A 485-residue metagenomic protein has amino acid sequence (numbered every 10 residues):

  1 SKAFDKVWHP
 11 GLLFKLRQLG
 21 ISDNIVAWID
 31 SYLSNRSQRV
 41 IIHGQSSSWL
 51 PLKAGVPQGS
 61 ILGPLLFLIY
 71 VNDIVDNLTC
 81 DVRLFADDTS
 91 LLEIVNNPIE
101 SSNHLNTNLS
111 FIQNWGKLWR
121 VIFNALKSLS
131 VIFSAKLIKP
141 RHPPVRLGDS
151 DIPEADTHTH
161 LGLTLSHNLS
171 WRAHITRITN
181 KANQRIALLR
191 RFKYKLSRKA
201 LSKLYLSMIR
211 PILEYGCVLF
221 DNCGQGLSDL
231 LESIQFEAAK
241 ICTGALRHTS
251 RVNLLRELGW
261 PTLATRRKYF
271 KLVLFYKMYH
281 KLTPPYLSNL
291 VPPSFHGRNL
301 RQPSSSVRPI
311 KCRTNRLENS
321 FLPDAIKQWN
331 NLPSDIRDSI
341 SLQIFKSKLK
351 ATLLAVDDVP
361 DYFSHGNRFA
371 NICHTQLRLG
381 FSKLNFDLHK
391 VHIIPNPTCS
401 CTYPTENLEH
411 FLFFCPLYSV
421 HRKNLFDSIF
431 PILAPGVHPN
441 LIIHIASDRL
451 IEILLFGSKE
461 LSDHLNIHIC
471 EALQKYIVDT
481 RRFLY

Functional and structural regions predicted by a protein language model:
S1-V56: Conserved pre-catalytic core of RNA-dependent polymerases
K2-L19, T89-K117, N222: Catalytic palm subdomain of template-directed nucleic-acid polymerases, centered on the conserved carboxylate motif
V40-L66, L92-P98, R146-D149, E154 (+7 more regions): Short, conserved non-catalytic motifs in the polymerase core
G44, T107, I122-T157: Short, conserved micro-motifs composed of acidic
P64-N96: Active-site palm subdomain of RNA-directed nucleic acid polymerases
Q113-I132, L204, G226-H296, H410: Short, charged alpha-helical motifs in flexible N/C-terminal segments and linkers
D149-L219: Basic, alpha-helical interaction scaffolds
L354-Y485: Family-specific functional microsites
